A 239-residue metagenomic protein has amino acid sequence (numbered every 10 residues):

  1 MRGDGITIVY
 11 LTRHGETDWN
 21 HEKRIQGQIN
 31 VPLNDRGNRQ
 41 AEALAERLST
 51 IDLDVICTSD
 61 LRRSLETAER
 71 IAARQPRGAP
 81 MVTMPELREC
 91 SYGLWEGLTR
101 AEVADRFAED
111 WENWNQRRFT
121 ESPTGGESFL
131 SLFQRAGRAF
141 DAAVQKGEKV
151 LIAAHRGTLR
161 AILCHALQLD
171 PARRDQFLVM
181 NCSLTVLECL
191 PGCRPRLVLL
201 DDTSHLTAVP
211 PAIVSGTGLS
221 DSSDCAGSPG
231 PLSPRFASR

Functional and structural regions predicted by a protein language model:
M1-I8, R77, Y92-D105, C164-R239: Acidic, low-complexity terminal tails and accessory targeting/binding regions of phosphate-metabolizing enzymes
R2-D4, E42-E112: Phosphate-coordination/substrate-recognition cap region in phosphate-metabolizing enzymes
V9, A143, E148-G157: Generic beta-sheet signal
Y10, E16-R74, S122-G137: Loop-to-helix element that buttresses phosphate recognition and phosphoryl-transfer chemistry
Y10, V82-M84, V198: General small-molecule cofactor/ligand-binding pocket signal
T17, T158-L159: Short active-site segment of divalent metal-dependent hydrolases/proteases that encodes the spacing between
D110-S131, D224-C225: Short glycine/proline- and acidic residue-enriched helix-loop micro-motifs that form flexible lids or anion-recognition
